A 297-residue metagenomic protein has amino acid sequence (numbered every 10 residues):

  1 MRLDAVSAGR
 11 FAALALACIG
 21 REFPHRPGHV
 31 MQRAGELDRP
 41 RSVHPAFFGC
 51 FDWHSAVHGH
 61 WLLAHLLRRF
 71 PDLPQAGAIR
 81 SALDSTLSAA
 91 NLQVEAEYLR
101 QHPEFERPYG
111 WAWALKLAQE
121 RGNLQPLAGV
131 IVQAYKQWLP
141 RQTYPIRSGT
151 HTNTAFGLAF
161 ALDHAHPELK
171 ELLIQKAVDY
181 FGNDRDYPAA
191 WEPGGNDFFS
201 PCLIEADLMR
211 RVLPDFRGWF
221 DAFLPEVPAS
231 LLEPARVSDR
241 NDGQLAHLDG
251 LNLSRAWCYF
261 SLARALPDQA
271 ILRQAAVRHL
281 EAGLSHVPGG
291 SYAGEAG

Functional and structural regions predicted by a protein language model:
M1-F48: Low-complexity, Ser/Thr/Pro/Gly-enriched N-terminal "stalk/linker" regions
R2-A5, R41-V57, Q93-A112, R141-A155 (+3 more regions): Solvent-exposed loop and edge beta-strand segments that line ligand/cofactor-binding and catalytic clefts
L3, L16-A17, H60-L73, A112-G122 (+3 more regions): Well-ordered alpha-helical scaffold segments within catalytic/enzyme domains
A12, D242-V287: C-terminal hydrophobic structural anchor segments that stabilize assembly/packing rather than catalytic chemistry
A12-F23, P40, A78-E97, P126-Y144 (+3 more regions): Long, well-ordered core segments of solenoidal/helical folds
V57, L66-E168: Extended ligand-binding groove/face enriched in aromatic
F156-E171, V178, G182-W191, P201-D207: Long, contiguous internal "core" modules enriched in hydrophobic/ aromatic residues
I204-W257: C-terminal amphipathic alpha-helical segment
